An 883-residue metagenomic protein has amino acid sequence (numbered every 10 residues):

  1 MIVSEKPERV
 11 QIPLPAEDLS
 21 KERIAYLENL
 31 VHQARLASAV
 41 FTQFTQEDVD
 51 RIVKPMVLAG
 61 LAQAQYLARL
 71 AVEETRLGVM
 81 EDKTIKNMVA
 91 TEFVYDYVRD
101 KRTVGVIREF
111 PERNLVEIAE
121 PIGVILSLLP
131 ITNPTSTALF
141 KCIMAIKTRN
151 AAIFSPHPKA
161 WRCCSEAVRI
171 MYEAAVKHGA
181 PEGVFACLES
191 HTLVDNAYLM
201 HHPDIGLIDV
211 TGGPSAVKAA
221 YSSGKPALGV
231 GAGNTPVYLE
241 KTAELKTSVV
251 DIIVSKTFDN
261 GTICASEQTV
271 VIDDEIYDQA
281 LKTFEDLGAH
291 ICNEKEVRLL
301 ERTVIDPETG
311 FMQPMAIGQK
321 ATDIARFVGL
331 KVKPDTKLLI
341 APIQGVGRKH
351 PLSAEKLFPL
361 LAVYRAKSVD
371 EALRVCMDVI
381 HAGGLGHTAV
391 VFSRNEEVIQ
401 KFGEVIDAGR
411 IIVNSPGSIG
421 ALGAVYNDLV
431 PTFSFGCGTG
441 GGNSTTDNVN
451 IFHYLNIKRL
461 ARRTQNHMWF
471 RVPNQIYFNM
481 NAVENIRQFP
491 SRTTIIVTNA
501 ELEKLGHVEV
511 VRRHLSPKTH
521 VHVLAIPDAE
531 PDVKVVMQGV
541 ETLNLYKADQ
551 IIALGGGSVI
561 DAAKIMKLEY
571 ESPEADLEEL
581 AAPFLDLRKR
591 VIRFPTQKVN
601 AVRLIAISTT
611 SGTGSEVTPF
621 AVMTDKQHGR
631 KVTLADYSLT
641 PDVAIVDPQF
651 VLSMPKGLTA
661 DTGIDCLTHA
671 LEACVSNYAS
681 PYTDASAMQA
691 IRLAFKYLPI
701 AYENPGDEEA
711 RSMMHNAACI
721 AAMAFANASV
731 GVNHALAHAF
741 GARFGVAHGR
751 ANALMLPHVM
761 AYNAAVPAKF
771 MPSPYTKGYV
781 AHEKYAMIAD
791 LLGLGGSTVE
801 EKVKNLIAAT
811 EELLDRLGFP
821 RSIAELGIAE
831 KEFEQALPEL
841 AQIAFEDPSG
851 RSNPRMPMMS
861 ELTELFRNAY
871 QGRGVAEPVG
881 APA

Functional and structural regions predicted by a protein language model:
I2-V116, D286: N-terminal Rossmann-like NAD(P)+-binding subdomain of aldehyde/semialdehyde dehydrogenases
I12-L14, K21-R23, V217-G347: ALDH superfamily catalytic-core signature
T42, L330-N466: Conserved C-terminal structural/oligomerization subdomain of aldehyde/semialdehyde dehydrogenase
V98, A167-V168, K534-Q649: Glycine/threonine-rich beta-strand-loop-alpha-helix active-site module that forms ligand/phosphate-binding
V106-T247: Rossmann-like NAD(P) dinucleotide-binding subdomain of oxidoreductase/dehydrogenase enzymes
M468-Q550, I823-A824: ATP/NTP phosphate-donor binding region
V617-A728: Carboxylate- and glycine-rich phosphate/diphosphate-binding segment that chelates Mg2+/Mn2+
V746-Q835, R851, V875, G880-A883: Gly/Pro-rich interdomain helix-loop hinge
